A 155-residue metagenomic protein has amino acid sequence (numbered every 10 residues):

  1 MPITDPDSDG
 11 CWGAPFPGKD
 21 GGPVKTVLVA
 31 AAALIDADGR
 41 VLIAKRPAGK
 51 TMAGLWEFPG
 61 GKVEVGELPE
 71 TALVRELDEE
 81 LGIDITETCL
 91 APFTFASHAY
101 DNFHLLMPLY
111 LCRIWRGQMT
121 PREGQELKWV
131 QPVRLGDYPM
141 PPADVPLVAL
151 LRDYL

Functional and structural regions predicted by a protein language model:
P2, D7, V74, D78 (+2 more regions): HhH-family (HhH-GPD) DNA N-glycosylase catalytic core used in base-excision repair
P17-V41, K62: Conserved N-terminal beta-strand and adjoining loop/helix that marks the start of the Nudix/MutT-like hydrolase domain
V27, D36, T94-M119, K128: Active-site-adjacent beta-strand/loop module that shapes the phosphate/pyrophosphate-binding cleft
A32, F58, L127, Q131: Residue-level signal for inorganic ion chemistry
R40-E80: Conserved Nudix-box catalytic region and its N-terminal flanking loop in Nudix hydrolases and closely related
D84-T94: A short coil-to-beta-strand element that immediately follows conserved catalytic motifs
L109-R113, T120-L151: NUDIX/MutT-family hydrolases
